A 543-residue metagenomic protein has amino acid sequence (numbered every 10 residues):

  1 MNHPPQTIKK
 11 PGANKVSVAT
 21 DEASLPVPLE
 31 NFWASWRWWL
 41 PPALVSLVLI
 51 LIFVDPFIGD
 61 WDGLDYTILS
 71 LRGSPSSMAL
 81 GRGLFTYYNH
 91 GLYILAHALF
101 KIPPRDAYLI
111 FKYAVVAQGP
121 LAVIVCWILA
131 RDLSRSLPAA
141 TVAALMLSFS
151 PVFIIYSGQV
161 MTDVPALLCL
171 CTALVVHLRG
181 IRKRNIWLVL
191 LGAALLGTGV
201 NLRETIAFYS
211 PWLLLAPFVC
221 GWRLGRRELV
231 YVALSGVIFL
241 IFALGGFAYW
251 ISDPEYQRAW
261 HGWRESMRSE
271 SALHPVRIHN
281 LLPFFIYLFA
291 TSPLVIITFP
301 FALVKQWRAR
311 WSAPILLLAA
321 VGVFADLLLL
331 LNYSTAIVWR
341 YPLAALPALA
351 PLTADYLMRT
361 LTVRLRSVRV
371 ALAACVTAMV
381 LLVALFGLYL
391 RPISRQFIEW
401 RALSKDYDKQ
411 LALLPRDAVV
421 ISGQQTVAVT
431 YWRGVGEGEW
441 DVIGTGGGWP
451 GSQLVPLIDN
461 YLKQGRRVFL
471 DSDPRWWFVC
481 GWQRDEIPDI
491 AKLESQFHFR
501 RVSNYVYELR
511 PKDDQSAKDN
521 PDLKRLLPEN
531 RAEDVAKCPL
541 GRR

Functional and structural regions predicted by a protein language model:
G12, D132-S134, A173-V189, G199: Membrane-interface transmembrane helices that cradle and orient dolichyl/undecaprenyl
S24, N31, R179-I181, N185 (+2 more regions): Perimembrane helix-loop-helix junctions
W61, I155-P165, V338: Short acidic/glycine- and proline-prone juxtamembrane loop motifs at membrane-interface regions of multi-pass membrane
Y113-S134, T172, V176: Transmembrane-helix motifs of polytopic, lipid-linked glycan transferases
I206, Y333, Y356-M358, L372-E399: Transmembrane alpha-helical segments
F218, I286-D326: Hydrophobic, aromatic-rich transmembrane alpha-helices and their immediate juxtamembrane boundary segments
E228-P300: Membrane-lumen/periplasm interface segments of specific transmembrane helices in polyprenyl phosphate-linked
A412-G448, V468-F478: Short periplasmic/luminal acceptor-recognition loop of GT-C membrane glycosyltransferases, typified by
